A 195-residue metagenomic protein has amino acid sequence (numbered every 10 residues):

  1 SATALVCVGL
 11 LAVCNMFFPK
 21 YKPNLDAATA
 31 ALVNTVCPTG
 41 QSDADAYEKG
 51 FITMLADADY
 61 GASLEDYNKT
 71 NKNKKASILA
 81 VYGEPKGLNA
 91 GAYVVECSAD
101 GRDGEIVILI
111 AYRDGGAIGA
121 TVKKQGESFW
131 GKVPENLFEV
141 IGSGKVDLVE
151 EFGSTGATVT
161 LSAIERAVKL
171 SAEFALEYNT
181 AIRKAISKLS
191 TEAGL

Functional and structural regions predicted by a protein language model:
S1-L195: Flexible, solvent-exposed loop/hinge segments and secondary-structure transition points
